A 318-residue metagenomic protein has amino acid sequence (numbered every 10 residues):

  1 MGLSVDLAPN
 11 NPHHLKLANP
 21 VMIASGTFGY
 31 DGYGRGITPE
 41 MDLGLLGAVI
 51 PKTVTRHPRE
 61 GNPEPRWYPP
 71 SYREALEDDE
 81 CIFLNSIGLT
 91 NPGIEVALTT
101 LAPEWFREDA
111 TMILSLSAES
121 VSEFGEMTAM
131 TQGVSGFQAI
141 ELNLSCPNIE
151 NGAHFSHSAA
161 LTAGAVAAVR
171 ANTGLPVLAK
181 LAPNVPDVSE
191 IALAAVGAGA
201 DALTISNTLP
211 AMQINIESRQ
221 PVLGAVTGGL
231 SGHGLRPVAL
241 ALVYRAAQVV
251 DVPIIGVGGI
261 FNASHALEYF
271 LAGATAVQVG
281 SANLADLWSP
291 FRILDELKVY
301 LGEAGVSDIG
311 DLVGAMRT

Functional and structural regions predicted by a protein language model:
M1, L230-D251, F261-T318: Alpha/beta catalytic cores of nucleotide-metabolism and tRNA/nucleoside-modifying enzymes
M1-M112, A118-S122: N-terminal capping/small domains of soluble enzymes
Y33-E40, E123-V134, V185-A198, Q248-V250 (+1 more regions): Catalytic cores of alpha/beta
A48-R56, A139, L144-N148, A202-M212 (+2 more regions): Glycine-rich phosphate-binding active-site loops on the catalytic face of alpha/beta enzymes
R59-E77, I214-G228, F270, A282-S307: C-terminal helical cap(s) of enzyme catalytic domains, especially alpha/beta-barrels
E74-E77, P92-D109, H157-L181, L223-I254 (+1 more regions): Alpha-helix-loop-beta-strand connector modules within alpha/beta enzyme cores
F83, L144-A160, I191-Q248, V252: Glycine/Thr-rich beta-alpha phosphate-binding loop at enzyme active sites
S115-A118, L181-D187, R236, V252-S264: Glycine-rich beta-to-alpha transition loops that act as phosphate-gripper elements at the mouths of alpha/beta enzyme
